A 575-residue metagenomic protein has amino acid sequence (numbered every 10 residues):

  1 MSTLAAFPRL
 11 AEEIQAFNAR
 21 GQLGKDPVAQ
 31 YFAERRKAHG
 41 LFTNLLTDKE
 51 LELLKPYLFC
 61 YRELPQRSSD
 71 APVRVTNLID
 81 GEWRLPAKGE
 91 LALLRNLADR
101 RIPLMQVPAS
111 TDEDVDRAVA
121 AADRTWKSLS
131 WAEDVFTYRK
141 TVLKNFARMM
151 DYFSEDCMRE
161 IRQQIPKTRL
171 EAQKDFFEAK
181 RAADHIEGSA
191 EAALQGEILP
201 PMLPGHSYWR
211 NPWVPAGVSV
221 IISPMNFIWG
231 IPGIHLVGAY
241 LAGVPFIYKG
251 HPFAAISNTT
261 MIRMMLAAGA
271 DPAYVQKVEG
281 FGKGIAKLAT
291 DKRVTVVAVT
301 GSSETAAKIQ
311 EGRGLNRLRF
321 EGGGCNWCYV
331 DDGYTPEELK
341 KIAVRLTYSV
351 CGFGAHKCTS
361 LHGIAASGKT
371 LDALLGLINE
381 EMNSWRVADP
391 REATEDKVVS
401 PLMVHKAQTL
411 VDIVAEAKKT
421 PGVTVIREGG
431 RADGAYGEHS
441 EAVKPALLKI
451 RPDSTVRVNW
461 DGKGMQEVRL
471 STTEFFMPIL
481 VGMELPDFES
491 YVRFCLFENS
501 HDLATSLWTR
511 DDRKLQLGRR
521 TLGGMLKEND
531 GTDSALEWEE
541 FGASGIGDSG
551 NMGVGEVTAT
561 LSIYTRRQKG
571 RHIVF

Functional and structural regions predicted by a protein language model:
S2-A33, I102-M105, E133-T137, T141 (+5 more regions): Conserved C-terminal structural/oligomerization subdomain of aldehyde/semialdehyde dehydrogenase
S2-D99, P103: Hydrophobic face of amphipathic alpha-helices that form TPR/SEL1-like repeat modules and related alpha-solenoid
E13, F17-N18, R100-G196: Glycine-rich loop-to-alpha-helix module at the N-terminal edge of alpha/beta enzyme cores
L97-A98, D112-V115, F136, P336-L339 (+4 more regions): Residues at or immediately preceding the N-termini of alpha-helices
R101, R139, G243, V275 (+5 more regions): Residue-level signal for inorganic ion chemistry
W126, S130, A147-I161, I165 (+16 more regions): Structural signal for hydrophobic packing residues in well-ordered secondary-structure cores of soluble enzyme domains
L194-K341, A543: Rossmann-like NAD(P) dinucleotide-binding subdomain of oxidoreductase/dehydrogenase enzymes
A267-G269, E304-G464, E528: ALDH superfamily catalytic-core signature
